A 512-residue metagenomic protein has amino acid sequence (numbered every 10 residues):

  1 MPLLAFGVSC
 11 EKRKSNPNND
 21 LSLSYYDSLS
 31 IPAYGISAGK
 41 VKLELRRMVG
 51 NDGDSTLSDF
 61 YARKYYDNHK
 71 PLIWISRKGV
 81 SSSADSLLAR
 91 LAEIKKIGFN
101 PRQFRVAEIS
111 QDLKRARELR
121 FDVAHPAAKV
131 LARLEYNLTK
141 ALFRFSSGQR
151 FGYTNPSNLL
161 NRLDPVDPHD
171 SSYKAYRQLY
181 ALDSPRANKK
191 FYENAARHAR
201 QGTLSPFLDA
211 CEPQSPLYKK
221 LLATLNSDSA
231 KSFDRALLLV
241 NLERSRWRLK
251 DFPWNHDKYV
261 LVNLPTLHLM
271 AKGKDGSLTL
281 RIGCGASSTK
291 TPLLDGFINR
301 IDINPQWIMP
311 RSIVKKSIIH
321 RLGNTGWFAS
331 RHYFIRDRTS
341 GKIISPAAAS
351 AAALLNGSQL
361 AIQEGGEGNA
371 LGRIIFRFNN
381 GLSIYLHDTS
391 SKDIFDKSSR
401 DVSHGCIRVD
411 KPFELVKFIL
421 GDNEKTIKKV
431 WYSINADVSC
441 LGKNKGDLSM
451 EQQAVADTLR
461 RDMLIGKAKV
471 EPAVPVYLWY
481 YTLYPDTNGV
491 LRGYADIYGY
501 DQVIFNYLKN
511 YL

Functional and structural regions predicted by a protein language model:
M1-A5: Bacterial N-terminal signal peptides
S9-D59, Y65, F143, L163 (+1 more regions): Well-ordered beta-sheet/strand-loop patches within structured domains
E11-H169: Cationic-aromatic interfacial patches
F121-H125, H169-L179, A329-H332, D447-L448: Short, charged low-complexity intrinsically disordered segments located at boundaries of structured domains
F151, P165-S171, R177-K190, H198 (+1 more regions): Extended, domain-scale alpha-helical bundle/helix-rich regions
